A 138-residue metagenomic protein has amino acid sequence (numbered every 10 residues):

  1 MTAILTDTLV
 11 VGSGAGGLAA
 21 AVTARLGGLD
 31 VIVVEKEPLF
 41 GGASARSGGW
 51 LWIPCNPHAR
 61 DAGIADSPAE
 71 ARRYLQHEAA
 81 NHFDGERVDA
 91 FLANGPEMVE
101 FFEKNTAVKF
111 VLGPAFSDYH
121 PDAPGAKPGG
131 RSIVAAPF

Functional and structural regions predicted by a protein language model:
M1, G28-L29, G49, F102: Polar low-complexity intrinsically disordered regions
T2-T6: Core beta-strand elements of the Rossmann-like FAD/NAD(P) dinucleotide-binding domain in flavoenzyme oxidoreductases
D7-V33: N-terminal Rossmann-like FAD-binding beta1-loop-alpha1 element of flavoenzymes
K36-F138: Conserved N-terminal/central alpha/beta ligand/cofactor-binding core
